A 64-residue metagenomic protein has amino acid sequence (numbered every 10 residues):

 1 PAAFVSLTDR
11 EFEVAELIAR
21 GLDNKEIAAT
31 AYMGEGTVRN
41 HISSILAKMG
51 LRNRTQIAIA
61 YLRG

Functional and structural regions predicted by a protein language model:
P1-L17: Regulatory hinge/linker segments at domain boundaries that couple sensory/effector modules to output domains
A15-E16, A29, I59: A cross-family signal for key residues in well-ordered alpha-helices that form functional helical elements
I18-L22, Y61: Short helix-to-turn junction characteristic of helix-turn-helix DNA-binding domains, especially the helix
G21-Q56: Recognition helix of helix-turn-helix DNA-binding domains
R54-I59, G64: Long hydrophobic alpha-helical segments typical of transmembrane helices together with their membrane-interfacial
